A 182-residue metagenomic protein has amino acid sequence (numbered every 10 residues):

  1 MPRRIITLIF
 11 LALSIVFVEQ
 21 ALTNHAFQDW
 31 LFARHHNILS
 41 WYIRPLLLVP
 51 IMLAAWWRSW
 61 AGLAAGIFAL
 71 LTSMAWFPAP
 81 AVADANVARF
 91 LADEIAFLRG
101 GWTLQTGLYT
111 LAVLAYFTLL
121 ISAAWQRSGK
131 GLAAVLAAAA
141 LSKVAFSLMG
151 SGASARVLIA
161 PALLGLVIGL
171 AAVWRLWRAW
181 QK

Functional and structural regions predicted by a protein language model:
M1-L11: N-terminal membrane topogenic signal
I15-E19, A69-A79, A138-L148: Aromatic-anchored segments of alpha-helical transmembrane domains
L22-R34, F90-G101, L120-Q126: Short juxtamembrane and helix-loop transition motifs at transmembrane-helix boundaries in membrane proteins
W30-S40, P80-A81, G101-Q105, W125-A134: Short, amphipathic, aromatic/basic-enriched membrane-interface segments that mark the entry/exit of transmembrane
R44-M52, L108-L120, A138-A139: Core segments of transmembrane alpha-helices that mediate helix-helix packing or line hydrophobic substrate/ligand
L63-R89: Transmembrane alpha-helix/helix-exit interface in multi-pass inner-membrane proteins
L111-K130, F146: Alpha-helical transmembrane segments in multipass membrane proteins, preferentially the mid-helix core
K130-K182: Glycine-rich, aromatic-bearing surface loops/beta-hairpins
